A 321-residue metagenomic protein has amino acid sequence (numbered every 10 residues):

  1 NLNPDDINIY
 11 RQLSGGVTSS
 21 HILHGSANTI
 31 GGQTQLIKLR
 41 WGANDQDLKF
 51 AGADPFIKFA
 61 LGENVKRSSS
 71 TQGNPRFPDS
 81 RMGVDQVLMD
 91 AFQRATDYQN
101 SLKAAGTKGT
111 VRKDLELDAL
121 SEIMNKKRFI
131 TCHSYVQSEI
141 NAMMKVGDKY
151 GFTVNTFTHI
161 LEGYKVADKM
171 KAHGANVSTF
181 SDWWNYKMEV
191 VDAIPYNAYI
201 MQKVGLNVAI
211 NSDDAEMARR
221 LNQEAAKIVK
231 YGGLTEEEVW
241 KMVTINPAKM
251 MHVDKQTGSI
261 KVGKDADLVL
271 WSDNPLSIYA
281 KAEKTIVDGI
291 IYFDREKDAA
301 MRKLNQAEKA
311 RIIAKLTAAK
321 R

Functional and structural regions predicted by a protein language model:
L2-D6, P78-M82, Q137, D192 (+2 more regions): Soluble non-cytosolic domains of exported or imported proteins
D5-V154, K281, V287, L316-K320: Polyanionic/metal-chelating signatures
G32, D47-K49, K165-D168, Y186-I194 (+2 more regions): Short, charged, surface-exposed secondary-structure boundary motifs
V84, E296-R321: Intein/HINT protein-splicing elements and their conserved insertion hotspots or analogous self-processing inserts
F129, D168-K171, A175-W271, I291: His/Asp/Glu-enriched, well-ordered alpha-helical/loop segment that forms or immediately abuts the divalent-metal
T131-Y135, T153-E162, D182-K187: Catalytic beta/alpha-barrel core
Q137-E139, I160-K165, I245-A248: Short acidic loop-to-helix transition motifs that present clustered carboxylates
K261-N305: C-terminal cap of metal-dependent C-N hydrolases
